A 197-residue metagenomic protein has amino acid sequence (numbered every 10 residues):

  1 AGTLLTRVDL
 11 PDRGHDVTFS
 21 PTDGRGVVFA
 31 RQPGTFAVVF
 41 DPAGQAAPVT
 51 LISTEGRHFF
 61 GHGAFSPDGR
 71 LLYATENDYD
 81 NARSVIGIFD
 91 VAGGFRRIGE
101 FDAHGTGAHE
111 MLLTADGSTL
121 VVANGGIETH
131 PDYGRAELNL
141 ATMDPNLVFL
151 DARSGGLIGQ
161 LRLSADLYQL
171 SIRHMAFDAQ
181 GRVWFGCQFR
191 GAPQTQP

Functional and structural regions predicted by a protein language model:
A1-F29: Beta-strand-rich domains and repeat architectures in extracellular enzymes and scaffolds, especially beta-propellers
T3-D9, A46-S53, R96-F101, G156-A165: A short beta-strand motif characteristic of beta-propeller blades
D12-F19, R57-A64, T106-L112, Y168-H174: Repeated scaffold domains used in trafficking and secretory/extracellular systems, primarily beta-propellers
P21-D23, S66-D68, A115-D116, D178-Q180: Residue-level detector of Asp-centered blade-edge/turn motifs that repeat once per structural unit in beta-propeller
G26-V27, L72, L120, V183: Hydrophobic beta-strand positions that form the internal "hydrophobic ladder" of WD40/Gbeta-like beta-propeller blades
A30, V38-D41, E76, G87-D90 (+1 more regions): Structural recognition of the beta-propeller blade-terminating site
T75-Y79, V122-M143, F185-Q196: Short, conserved, GDST-rich strand-edge loop motifs in beta-rich repeat architectures
V85-G93, E137-R153, Q196-P197: Beta-propeller blade signature
